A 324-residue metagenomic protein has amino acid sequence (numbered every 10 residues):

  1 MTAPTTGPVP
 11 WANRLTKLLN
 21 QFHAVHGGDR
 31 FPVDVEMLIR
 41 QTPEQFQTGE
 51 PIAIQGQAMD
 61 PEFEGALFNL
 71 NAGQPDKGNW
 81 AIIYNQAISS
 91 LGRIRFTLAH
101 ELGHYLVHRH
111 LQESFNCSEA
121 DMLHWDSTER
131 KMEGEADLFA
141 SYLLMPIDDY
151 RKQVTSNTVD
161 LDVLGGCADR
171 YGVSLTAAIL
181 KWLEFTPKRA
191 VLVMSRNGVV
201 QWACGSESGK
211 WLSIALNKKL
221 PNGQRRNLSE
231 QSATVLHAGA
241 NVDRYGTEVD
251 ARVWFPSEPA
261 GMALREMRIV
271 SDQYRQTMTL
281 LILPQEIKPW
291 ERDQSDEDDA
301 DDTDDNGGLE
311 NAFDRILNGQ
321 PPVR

Functional and structural regions predicted by a protein language model:
M1-R324: Active-site hotspot residues in diverse enzymes, especially metal/ion-binding acidic/histidine motifs
